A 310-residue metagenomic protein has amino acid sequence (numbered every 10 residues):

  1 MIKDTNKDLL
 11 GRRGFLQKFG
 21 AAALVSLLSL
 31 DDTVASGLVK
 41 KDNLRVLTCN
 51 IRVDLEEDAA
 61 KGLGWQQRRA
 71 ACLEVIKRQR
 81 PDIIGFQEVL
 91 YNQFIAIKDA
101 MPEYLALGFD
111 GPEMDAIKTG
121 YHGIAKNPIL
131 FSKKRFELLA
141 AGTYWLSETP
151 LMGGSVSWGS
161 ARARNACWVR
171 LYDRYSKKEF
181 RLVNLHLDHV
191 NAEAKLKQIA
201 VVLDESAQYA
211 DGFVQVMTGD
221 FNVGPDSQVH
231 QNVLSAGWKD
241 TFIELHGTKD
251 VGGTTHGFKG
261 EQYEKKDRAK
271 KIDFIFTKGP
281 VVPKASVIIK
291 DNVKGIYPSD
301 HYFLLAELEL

Functional and structural regions predicted by a protein language model:
I2, L9-M101, G111-I124, A200 (+1 more regions): N-terminal, active-site-proximal structural segment of metallo-dependent hydrolase catalytic domains
F15, R135, E193, A207-Q215 (+1 more regions): Metal-dependent phosphoester-hydrolase catalytic domains
R45-I51, C72-K98, L130, V169 (+5 more regions): Active-site beta-strand/loop signature of hydrolases that rely on acidic residues for catalysis
V53-A59, L139, A192, K249-V251: Short, solvent-exposed loop/turn elements at domain surfaces
E57-A59, P150-W158, L185-A192: Surface-exposed cleft-lining segments at the edges of enzyme active sites
L63-G64, E193-A207: Alpha-helical scaffold elements lining the catalytic groove of polysaccharide deacetylases
I83, Q87-E179, V287: Structured beta-strand-rich core segments of catalytic domains in phosphoester-bond hydrolases
A161-A163, Y172-L196, A200: Metal-dependent phosphoester/phosphodiester hydrolase catalytic core
